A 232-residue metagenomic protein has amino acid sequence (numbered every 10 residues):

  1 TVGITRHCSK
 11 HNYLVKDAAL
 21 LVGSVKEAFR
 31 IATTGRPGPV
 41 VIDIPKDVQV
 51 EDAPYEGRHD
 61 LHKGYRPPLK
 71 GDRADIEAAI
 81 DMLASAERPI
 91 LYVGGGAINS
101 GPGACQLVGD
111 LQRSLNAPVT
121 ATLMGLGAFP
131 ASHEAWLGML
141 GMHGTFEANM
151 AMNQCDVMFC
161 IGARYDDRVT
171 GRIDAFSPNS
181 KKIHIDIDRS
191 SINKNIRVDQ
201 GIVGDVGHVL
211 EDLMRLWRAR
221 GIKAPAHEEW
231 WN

Functional and structural regions predicted by a protein language model:
T1-G35, Q154-C155, S191, G201 (+3 more regions): Conserved thiamine diphosphate
K16, D43-P45, Y92-G94, C160-G162 (+1 more regions): Short beta-strand segments
K16-A19, Y55, A86, N179-N232: Phosphate/pyrophosphate-binding active-site segments
I31-S85, W230-W231: Conformationally flexible catalytic loops at phosphate/diphosphate-handling active centers
V41-D43, N116-L123, I183-D186: Short internal beta-strands
I44-V50, G95-A97, L126, R189: Glycine-rich beta-alpha junction loops
G71, A78-M158: Anionic-ligand anchoring segments at beta-strand to alpha-helix junctions in alpha/beta enzyme folds, i.e., glycine
G141-I192, Q200: Phosphate/diphosphate-binding loops
